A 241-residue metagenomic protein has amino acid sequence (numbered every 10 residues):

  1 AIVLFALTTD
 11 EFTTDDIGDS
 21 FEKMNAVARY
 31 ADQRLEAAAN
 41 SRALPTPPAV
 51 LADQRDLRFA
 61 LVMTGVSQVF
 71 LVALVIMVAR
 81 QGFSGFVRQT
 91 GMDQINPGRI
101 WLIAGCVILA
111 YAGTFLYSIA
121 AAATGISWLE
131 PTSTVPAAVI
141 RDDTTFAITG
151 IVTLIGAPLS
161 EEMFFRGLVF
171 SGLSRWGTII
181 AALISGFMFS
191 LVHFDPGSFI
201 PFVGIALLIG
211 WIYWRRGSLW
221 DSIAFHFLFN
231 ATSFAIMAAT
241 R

Functional and structural regions predicted by a protein language model:
A1-V3: Hydrophobic membrane-insertion alpha-helices, especially the h-region of bacterial N-terminal signal peptides
F5-A6, D53: Compositionally biased, intrinsically disordered low-complexity segments
L7-T9, I76-F86, I212-R216: Structural signal for the C-terminal ends of transmembrane alpha-helices and the immediately following loop
E11-M63, Q81-A157: Juxtamembrane helix-loop-helix connectors linking adjacent transmembrane helices in multi-pass membrane enzymes
L57-M77: Selective recognition of hydrophobic, aromatic-rich stretches within alpha-helical transmembrane segments of polytopic
L109-F115, T124-R241: Transmembrane helix-loop-helix hairpins at the membrane interface of multi-pass integral membrane proteins
